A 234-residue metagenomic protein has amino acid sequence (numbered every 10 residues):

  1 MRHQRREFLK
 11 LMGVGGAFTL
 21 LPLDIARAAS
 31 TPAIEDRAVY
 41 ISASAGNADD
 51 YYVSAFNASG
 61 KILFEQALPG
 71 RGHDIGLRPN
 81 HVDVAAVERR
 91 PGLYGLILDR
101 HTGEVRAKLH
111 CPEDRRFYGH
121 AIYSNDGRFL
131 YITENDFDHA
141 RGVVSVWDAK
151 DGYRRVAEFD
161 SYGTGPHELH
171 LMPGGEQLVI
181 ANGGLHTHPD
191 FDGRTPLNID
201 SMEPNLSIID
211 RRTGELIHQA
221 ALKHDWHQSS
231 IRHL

Functional and structural regions predicted by a protein language model:
M1-R2, E7-A29: N-terminal export signals
P22-A55: C-terminal segment of N-terminal export signals and the immediately downstream linker at the start of the mature
K61-A67, R106-C111, R154-F159, I217-K223: A short beta-strand motif characteristic of beta-propeller blades
R71-L77, R116-I122, T164-H170, S229-H233: Repeated scaffold domains used in trafficking and secretory/extracellular systems, primarily beta-propellers
P79-N80, N125-D126, P173-G174: Residue-level detector of Asp-centered blade-edge/turn motifs that repeat once per structural unit in beta-propeller
T133-D136, I180-S201: Short, conserved, GDST-rich strand-edge loop motifs in beta-rich repeat architectures
V144-A149, I199-R211: Beta-propeller blade signature
